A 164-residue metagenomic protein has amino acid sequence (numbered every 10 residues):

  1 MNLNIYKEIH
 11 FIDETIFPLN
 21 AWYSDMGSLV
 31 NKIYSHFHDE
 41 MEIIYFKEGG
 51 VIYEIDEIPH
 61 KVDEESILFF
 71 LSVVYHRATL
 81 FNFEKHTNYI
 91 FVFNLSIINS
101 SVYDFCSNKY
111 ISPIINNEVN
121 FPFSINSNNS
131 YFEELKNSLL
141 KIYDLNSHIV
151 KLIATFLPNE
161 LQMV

Functional and structural regions predicted by a protein language model:
M1-I67, V73-V74, N108, V119-P122: Generic protein-terminus/edge-of-domain signal
N2-N20, Y75, T79-Y143: A hydrophobic/aromatic-rich effector-binding and dimerization subdomain of bacterial HTH-type transcriptional regulators
L140-V150, L161-V164: Basic, amphipathic alpha-helical hairpins
